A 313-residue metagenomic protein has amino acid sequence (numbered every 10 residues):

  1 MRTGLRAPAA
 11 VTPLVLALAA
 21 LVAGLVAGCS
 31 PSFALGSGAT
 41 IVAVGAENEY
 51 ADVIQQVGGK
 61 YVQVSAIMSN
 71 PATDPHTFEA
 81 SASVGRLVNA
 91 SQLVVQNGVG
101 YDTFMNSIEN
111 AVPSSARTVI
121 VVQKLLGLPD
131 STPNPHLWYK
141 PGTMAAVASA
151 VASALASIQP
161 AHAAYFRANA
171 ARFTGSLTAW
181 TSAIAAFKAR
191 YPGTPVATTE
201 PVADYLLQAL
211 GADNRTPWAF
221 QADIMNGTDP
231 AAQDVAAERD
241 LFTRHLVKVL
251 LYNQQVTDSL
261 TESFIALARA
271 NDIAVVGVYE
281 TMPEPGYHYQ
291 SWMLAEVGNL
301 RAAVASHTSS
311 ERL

Functional and structural regions predicted by a protein language model:
M1-L16: Bacterial N-terminal signal peptides that target proteins for export
R2-L5, V22, V26, A34-G36 (+1 more regions): Intrinsically disordered, low-complexity segments enriched in small/polar residues
T12-G28: Bacterial N-terminal signal peptides
C29-L313: Extracytoplasmic metal-acquisition and chelation regions
